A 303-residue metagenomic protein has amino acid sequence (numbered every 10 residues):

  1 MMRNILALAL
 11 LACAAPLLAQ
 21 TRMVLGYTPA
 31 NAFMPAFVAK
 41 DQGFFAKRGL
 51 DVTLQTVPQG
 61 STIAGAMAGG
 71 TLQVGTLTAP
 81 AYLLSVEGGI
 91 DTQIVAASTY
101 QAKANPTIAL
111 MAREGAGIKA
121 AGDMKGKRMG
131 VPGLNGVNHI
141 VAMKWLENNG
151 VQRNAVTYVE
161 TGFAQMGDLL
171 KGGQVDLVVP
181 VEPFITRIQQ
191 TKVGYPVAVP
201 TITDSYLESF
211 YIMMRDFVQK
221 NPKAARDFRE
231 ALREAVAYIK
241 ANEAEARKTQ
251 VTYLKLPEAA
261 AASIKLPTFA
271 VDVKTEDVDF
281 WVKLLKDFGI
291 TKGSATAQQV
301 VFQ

Functional and structural regions predicted by a protein language model:
M1-I5: Positively charged n-region of N-terminal signal peptides that target proteins for export
A14-P16: N-terminal signal peptide c-region/cleavage motif recognized by signal peptidases
T21-N149, T157-E160, D176-E182, P196-V199 (+1 more regions): Short, glycine-/small- and polar/acidic-enriched structural segments that line small-molecule recognition paths
G43, G65, G69, L83 (+13 more regions): Solvent-exposed, polar/charged alpha-helical surfaces in well-ordered, non-transmembrane soluble domains, broadly
K47, A102-K103, T268-E276, A297: Short, solvent-exposed loop/beta-turn-alpha elements that line the ligand-binding surface or hinge of extracytoplasmic
P80, Y158-T249: Pocket-lining segment of extracytoplasmic ligand-binding domains
Q219-K292: Secondary-structure end/capping motifs
I290-Q303: C-terminal solvent-exposed extensions
